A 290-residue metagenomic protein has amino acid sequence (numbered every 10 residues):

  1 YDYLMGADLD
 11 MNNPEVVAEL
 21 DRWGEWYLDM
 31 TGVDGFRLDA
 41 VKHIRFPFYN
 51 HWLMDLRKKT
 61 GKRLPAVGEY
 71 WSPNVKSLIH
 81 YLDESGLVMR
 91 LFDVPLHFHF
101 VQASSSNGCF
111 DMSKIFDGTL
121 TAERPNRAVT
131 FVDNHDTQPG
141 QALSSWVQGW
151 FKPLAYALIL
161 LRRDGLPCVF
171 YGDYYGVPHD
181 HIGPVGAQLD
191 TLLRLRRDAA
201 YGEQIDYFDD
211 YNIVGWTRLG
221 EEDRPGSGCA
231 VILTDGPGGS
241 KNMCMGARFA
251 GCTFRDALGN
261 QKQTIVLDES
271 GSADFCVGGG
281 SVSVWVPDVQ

Functional and structural regions predicted by a protein language model:
Y1-M30, V41: Active-site-adjacent "subsite" loops/lids of carbohydrate-active enzymes
R22-Q290: Active-site-proximal helices and loops of the catalytic beta/alpha 8
